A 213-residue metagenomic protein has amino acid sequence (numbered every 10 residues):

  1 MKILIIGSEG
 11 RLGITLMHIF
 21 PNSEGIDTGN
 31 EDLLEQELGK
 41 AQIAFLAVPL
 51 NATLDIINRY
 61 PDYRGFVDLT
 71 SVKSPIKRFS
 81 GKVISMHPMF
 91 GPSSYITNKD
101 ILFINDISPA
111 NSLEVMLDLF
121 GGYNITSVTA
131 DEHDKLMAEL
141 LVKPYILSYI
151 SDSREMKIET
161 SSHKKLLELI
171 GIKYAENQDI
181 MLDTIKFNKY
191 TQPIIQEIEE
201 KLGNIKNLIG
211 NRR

Functional and structural regions predicted by a protein language model:
M1-Q36: NAD(P)+-binding Rossmann beta1-loop-alpha1 motif at the extreme N-terminus of oxidoreductases
G13, T53-I57, K73-K77: Short, well-ordered alpha-helical microsegments
E31-Q36, G91-S93, E132-M137: A short acidic, often aromatic-flanked loop/helix-cap motif at beta-alpha or helix-coil junctions that lines enzyme
L34-N58, G65: Rossmann-like NAD(P)-binding element
D62-G65, G81: A short helix->loop->beta-strand "cap" motif at the edges of active sites that frequently abuts
T70-N124, V128-A130: Rossmann-fold dinucleotide-binding core
G121-R213: An accessory alpha-helical subdomain
